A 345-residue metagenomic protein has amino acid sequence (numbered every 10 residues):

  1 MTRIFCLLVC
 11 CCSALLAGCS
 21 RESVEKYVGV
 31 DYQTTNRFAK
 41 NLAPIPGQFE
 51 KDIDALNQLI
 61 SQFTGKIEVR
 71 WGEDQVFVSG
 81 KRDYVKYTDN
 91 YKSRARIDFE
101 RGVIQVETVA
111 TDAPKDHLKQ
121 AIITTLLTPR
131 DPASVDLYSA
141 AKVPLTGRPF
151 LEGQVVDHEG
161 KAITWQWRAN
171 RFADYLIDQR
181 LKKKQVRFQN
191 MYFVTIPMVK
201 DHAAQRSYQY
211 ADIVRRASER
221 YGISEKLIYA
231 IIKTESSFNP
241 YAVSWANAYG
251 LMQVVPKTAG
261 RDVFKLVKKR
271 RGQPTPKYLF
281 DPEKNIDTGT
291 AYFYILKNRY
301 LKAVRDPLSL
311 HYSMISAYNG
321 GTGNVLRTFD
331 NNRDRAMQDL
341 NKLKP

Functional and structural regions predicted by a protein language model:
M1-I4: Positively charged n-region of N-terminal signal peptides that target proteins for export
C6-A14: Bacterial N-terminal signal peptides
G18-K233, N298-P307, D330-P345: Cell-wall glycan-active module
G222-V243, V254-V255, G289-T290, M314-N319: Short, functionally critical alpha-helical segments immediately adjacent to catalytic or ligand/cofactor-binding
S236-W245, R261, G320-N332: Secretory-pathway/luminal and periplasmic proteins that interact with or process carbohydrate-rich
W245-G272, D287-I295: Substrate-binding/active-site groove segments that recognize and process beta-1,4-linked N-acetyl-hexosamine
R270-K284: A short, structured beta-strand-centered segment in the mid-to-C-terminal lobe of catalytic cores from group-transfer
D287-R335: Catalytic and binding regions of secreted/periplasmic enzymes and modules that target cell-wall glycans
